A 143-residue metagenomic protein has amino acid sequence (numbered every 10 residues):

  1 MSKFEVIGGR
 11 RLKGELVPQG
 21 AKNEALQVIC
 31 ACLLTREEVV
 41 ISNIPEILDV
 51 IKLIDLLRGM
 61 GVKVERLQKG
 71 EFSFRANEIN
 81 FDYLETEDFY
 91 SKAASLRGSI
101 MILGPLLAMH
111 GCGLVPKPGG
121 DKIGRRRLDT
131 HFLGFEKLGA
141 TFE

Functional and structural regions predicted by a protein language model:
M1-E143: Structural preference for solvent-exposed beta-strand-turn elements and adjacent flexible terminal/loop segments within
